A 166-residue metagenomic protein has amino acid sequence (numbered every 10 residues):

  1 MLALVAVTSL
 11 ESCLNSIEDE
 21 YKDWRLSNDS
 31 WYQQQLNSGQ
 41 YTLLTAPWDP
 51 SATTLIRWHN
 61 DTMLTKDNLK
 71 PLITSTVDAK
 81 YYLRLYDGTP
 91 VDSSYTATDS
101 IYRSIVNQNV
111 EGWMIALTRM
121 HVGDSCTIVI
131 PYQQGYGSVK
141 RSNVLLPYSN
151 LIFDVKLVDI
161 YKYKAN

Functional and structural regions predicted by a protein language model:
M1-A3: Sec-dependent signal peptide recognition, specifically the positively charged N-region followed immediately by
T8-S12: C-terminal motif of bacterial Sec signal peptides marking the signal peptidase cleavage site
C13-N166: Cross-family detector of peptidyl-prolyl cis-trans isomerase
